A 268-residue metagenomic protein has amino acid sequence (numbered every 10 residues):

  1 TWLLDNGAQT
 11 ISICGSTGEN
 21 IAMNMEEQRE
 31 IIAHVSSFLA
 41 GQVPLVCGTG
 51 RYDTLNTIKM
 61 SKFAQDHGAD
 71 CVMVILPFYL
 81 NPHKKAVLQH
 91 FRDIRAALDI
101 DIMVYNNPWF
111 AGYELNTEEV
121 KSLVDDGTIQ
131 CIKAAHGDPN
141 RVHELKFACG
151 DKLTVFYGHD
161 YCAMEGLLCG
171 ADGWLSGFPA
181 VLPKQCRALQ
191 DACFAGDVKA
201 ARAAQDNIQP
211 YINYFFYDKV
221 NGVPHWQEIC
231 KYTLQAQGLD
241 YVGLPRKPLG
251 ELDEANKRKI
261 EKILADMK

Functional and structural regions predicted by a protein language model:
T1-E114, L249: Active-site beta->alpha loop and helix N-cap motifs at the rims of alpha/beta catalytic domains
L3, V35, A64, I94 (+5 more regions): Conserved, mostly hydrophobic/aromatic
N6-A8, F178, L182-K268: C-terminal alpha-helical cap/extension of soluble enzyme domains
M23-E26, K59, K84-V87, L115-T117 (+4 more regions): Short secondary-structure transition/capping segments
Q28, I32, T57, F91 (+4 more regions): A general structural signal for well-ordered alpha-helical segments in protein cores
A96-A97, F110-I212: Catalytic alpha/beta core domains of metabolic enzymes, predominantly
N107, D160, Q235: Short, well-ordered beta-to-alpha junction loops that form the rim of enzyme active sites and present histidine/acidic
